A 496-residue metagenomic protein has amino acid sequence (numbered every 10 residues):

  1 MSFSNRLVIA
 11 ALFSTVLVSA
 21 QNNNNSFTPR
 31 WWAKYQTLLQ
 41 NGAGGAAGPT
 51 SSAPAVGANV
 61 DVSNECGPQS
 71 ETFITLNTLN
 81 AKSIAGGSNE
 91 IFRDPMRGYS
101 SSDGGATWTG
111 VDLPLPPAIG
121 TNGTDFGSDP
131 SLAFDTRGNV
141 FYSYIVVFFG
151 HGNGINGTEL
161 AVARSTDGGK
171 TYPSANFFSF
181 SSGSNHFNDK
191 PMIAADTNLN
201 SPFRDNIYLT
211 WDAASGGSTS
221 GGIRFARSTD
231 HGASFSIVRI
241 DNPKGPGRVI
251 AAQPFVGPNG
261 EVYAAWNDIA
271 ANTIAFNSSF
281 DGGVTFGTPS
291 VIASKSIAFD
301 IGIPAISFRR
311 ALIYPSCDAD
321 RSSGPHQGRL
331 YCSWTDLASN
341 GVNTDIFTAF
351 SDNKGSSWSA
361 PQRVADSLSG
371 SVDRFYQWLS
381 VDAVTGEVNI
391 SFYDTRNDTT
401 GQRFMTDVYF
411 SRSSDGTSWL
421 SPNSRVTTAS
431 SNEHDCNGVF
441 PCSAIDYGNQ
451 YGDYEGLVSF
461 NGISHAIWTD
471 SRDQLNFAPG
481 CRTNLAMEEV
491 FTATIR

Functional and structural regions predicted by a protein language model:
M1-V8: Bacterial N-terminal signal peptides that target proteins for export
A10-A11, W419: Preference for short coil/turn "hinge" residues that link or interrupt alpha-helices
A11-A20: Hydrophobic h-region of N-terminal signal peptides that target proteins for export in Gram-negative bacteria
Q21-R496: C-terminal PAP-associated
